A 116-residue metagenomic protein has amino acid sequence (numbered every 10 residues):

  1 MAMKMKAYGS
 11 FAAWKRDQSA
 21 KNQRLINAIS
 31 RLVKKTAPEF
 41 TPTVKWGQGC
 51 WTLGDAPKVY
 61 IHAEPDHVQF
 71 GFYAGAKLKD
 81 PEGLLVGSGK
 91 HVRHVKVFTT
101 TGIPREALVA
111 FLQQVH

Functional and structural regions predicted by a protein language model:
M1-H116: Charge-dense, helix-prone N-terminal extensions
